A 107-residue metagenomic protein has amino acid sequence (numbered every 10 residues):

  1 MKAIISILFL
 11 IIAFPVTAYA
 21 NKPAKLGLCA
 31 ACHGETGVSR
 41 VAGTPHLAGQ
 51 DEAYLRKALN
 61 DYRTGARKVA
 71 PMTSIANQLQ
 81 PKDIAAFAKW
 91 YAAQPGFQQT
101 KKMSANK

Functional and structural regions predicted by a protein language model:
M1-I5: Positively charged n-region of N-terminal signal peptides that target proteins for export
S6-P15, K22: Bacterial N-terminal signal peptides
A18-C29: Cleaved targeting-peptide boundary
C29-T36, F87: The canonical Cys-X-X-Cys-His
G37-R67, T73-Q78: Gly/Gly-Pro-rich "capping" loops immediately C-terminal to redox-active cysteine motifs in periplasmic/lumenal
N77-M103: C-terminal capping alpha-helices of c-type cytochrome domains
A105-K107: Short, solvent-exposed mixed-charge patches
